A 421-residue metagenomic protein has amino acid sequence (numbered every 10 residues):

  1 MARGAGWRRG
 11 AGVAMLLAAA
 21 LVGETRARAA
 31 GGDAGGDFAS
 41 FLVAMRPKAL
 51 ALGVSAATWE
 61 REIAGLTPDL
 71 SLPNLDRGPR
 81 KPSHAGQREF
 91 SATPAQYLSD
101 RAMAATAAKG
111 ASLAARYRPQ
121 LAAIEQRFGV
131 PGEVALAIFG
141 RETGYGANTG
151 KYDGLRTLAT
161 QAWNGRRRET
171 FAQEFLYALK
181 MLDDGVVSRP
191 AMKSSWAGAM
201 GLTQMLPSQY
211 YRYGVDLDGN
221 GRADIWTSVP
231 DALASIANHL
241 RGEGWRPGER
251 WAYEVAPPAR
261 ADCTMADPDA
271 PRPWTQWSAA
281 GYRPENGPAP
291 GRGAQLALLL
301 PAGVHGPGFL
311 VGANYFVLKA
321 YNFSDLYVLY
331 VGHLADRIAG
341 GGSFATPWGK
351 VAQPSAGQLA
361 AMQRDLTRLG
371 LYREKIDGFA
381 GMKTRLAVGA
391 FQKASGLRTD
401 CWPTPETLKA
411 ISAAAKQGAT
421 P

Functional and structural regions predicted by a protein language model:
M1-W7: N-terminal secretory signal peptides that target proteins for export/translocation
G12-A20: Bacterial N-terminal signal peptides
A30-E125: An acidic, Gly/Ser/Thr/Pro-rich helix-cap/linker signature
R61, P354-L359, T367-I411: Short acidic, glycine/serine/threonine-rich helix-capping segments at coil-helix boundaries
P68-L75, T143-Y152, N164-R168, D184-P190 (+5 more regions): Secretory-pathway/luminal and periplasmic proteins that interact with or process carbohydrate-rich
Q87-R241, W251: Acidic/His-rich structured neighborhood in mature extracellular/periplasmic domains
R189, K193-A320, V328, T346-P347: Flexible, glycine-rich surface segments
G312-S324, H333-G378, K416-P421: Acidic, Ser/Thr/Pro/Gly-enriched interdomain connector segments
